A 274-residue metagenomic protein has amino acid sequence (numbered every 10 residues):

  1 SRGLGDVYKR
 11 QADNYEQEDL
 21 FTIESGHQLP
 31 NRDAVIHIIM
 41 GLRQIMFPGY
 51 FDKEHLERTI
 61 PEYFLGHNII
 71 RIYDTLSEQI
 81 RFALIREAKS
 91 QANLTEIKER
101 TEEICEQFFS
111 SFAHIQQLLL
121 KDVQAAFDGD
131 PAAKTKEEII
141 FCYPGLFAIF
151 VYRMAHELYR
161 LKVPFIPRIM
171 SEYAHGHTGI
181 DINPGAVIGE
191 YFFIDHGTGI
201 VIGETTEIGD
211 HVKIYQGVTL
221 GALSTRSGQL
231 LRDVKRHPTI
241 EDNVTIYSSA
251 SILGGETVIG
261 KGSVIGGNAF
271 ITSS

Functional and structural regions predicted by a protein language model:
G3-Y8: Short, small-residue-biased leader/transition segments that mark boundaries at the very start of proteins
Y15-L119: Long amphipathic alpha-helical segments
I97-E103, P131-T135, V151: Acidic/polar active-site rim loop that often engages polyanionic ligands
L120, Q124, K134-I200: Extended, small-residue-rich solenoid/repeat segments and analogous flexible loops that form exposed scaffolds
A126-D130: Compact structured core domains
A174-S274: Structural signal for interior beta-strand "rungs" in well-ordered beta-sheet cores of soluble enzyme domains
